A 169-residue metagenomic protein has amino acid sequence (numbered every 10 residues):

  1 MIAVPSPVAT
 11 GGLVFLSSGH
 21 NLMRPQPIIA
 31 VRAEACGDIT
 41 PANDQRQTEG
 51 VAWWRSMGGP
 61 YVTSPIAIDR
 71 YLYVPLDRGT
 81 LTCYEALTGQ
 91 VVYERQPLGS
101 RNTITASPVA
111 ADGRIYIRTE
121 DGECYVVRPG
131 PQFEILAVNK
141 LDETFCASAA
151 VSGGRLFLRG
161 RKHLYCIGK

Functional and structural regions predicted by a protein language model:
M1-K169: Noncatalytic, solvent-exposed loop/strand surfaces of beta-propeller-type extracellular/periplasmic domains
